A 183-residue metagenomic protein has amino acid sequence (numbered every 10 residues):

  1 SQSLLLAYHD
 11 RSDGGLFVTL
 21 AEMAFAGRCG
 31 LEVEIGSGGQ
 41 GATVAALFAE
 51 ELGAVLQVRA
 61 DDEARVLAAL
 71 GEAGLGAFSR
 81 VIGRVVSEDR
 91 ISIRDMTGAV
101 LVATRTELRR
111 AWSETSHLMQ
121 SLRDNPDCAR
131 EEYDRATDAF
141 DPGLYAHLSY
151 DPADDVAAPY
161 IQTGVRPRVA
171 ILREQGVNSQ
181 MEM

Functional and structural regions predicted by a protein language model:
S1-F48, R59-R168, G176: Intein/HINT protein-splicing elements and their conserved insertion hotspots or analogous self-processing inserts
G53: Mobile late-domain/C-terminal helix-loop "cap" segments that border catalytic sites or the cytosolic face
L56: Catalytic core of tubulin tyrosine ligase-like
R168-I171, N178-M183: Phosphate-binding active sites in nucleotide-utilizing proteins
